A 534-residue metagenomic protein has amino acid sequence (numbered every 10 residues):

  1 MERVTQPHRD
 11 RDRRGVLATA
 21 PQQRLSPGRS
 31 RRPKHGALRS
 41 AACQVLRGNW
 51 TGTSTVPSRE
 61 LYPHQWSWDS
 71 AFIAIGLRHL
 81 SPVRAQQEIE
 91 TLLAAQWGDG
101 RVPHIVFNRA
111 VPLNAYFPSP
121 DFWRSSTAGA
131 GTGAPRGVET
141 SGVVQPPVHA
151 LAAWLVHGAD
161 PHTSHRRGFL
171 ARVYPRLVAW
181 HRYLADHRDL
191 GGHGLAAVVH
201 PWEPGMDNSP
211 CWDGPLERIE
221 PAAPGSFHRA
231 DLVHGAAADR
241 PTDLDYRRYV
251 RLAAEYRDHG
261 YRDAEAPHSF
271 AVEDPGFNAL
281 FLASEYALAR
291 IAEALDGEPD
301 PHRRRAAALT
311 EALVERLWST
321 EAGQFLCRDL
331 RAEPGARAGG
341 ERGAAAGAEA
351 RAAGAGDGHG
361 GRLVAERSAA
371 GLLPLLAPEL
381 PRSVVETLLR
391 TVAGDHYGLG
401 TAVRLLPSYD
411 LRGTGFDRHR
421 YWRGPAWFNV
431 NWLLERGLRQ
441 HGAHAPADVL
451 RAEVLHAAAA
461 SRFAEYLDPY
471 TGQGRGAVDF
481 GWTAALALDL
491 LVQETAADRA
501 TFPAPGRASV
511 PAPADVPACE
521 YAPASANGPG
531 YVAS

Functional and structural regions predicted by a protein language model:
R3, D10-H64, L92-R136, G194-V272 (+4 more regions): Extended glycan-interaction surfaces of carbohydrate-active proteins
K34-A41, S81-A94, T163-L184, S284 (+4 more regions): Extended, well-ordered alpha-helical scaffold segments
H64-F72, L80, T140-L151, R172-R176 (+4 more regions): Aromatic- and histidine-enriched alpha-helix N-cap/loop-to-helix transition segments that scaffold the rims
S70-G100, A370-P381, N431-H444, R451: Alpha-helical support elements that line or immediately flank enzyme active sites and cofactor-binding pockets
I75-R78, L151-G158, A283-A294, L376 (+2 more regions): Short glycine/serine- and small hydrophobic-enriched flexible loop segments
Q145-G214: Internal, well-ordered domain-core segments that constitute the primary functional module of diverse proteins
H268-R305, F416, R420-A445: Long, repeat-rich segments with strong aromatic
A504, A508-G528: Acidic, glycine-centered low-complexity repeats within long intrinsically disordered regions
